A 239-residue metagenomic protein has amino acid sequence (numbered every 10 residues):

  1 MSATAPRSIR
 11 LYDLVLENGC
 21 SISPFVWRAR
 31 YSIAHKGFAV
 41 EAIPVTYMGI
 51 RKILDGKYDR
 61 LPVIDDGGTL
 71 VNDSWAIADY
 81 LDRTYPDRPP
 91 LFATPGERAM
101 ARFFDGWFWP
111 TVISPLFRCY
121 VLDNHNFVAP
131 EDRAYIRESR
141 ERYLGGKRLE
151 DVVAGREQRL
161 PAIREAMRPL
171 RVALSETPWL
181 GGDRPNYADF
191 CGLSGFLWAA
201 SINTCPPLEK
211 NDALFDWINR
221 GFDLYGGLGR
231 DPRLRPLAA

Functional and structural regions predicted by a protein language model:
M1-A134: GST-like domain detector, emphasizing the conserved glutathione-binding G-site in the N-terminal thioredoxin-like
P44-G49, P185, L234-P236: Acidic carboxylate-rich catalytic motifs and surrounding loops in phosphoryl-/glycosyl-chemistry enzymes
A78, D82, R102-D105, L160 (+4 more regions): Non-transmembrane alpha-helical segments in soluble domains of secreted/periplasmic/extracellular proteins
P110-D216: GST-like fold's C-terminal all-alpha helical module
A199-A239: Long, positively charged, glycine-interspersed low-complexity recognition regions
